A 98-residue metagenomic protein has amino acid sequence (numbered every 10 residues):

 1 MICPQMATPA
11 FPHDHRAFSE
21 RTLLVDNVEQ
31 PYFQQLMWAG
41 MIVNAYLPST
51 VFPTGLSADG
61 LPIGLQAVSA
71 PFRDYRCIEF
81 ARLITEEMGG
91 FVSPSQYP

Functional and structural regions predicted by a protein language model:
M1-N44, S95-Y97: Serine-dependent amide/ester hydrolase catalytic core
P31, V43-P98: Structural helix-boundary/capping segments
